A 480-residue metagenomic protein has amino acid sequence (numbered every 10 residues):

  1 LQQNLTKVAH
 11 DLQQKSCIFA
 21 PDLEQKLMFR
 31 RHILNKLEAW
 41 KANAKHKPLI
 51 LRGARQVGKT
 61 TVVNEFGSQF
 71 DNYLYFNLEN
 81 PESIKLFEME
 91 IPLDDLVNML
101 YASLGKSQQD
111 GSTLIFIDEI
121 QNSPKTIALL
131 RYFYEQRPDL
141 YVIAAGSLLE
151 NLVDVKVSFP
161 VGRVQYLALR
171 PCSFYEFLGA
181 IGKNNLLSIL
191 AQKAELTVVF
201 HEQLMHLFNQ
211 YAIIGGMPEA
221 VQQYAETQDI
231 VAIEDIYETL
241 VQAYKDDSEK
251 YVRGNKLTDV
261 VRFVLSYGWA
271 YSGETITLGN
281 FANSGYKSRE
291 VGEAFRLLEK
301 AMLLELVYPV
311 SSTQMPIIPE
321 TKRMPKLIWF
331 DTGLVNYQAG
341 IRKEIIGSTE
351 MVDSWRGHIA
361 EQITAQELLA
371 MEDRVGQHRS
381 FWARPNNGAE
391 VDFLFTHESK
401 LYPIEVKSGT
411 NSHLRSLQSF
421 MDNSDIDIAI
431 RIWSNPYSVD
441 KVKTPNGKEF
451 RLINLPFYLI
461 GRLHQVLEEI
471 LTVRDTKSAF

Functional and structural regions predicted by a protein language model:
Q2-Q13, F19, Q222-F395: Accessory nucleic acid-recognition modules appended to NTPase machines
T6, Q14-K15, V153-A270: Interdomain motor-coupling "hinge/lid" segment immediately C-terminal to the ATP-binding subdomain of NTP-driven enzymes
T6-A42: N-terminal pre-Walker A segment at the start of P-loop NTPase domains
K59: Conserved lysine of the Walker
V62, F66: Hydrophobic positions on the alpha1 helix immediately C-terminal to the Walker A/P-loop
E79-G111: Short glycine-rich substrate-engagement loop in P-loop NTPases that contacts/grips substrate
T364, L368, V391-T410, A429: Conserved catalytic cores of phosphodiester-cleaving nucleases, focusing on short active-site segments
Y437-F480: Domain-level recognition of nuclease-like catalytic cores that cleave nucleotide substrates
